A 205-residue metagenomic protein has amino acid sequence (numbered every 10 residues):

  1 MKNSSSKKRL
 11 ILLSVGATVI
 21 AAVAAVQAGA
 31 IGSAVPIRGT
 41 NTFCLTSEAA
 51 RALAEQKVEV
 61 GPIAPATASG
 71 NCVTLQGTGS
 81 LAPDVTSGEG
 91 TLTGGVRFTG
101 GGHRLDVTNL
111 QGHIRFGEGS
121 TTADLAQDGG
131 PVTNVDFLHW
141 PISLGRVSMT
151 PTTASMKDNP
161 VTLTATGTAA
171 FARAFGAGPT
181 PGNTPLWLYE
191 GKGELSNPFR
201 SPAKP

Functional and structural regions predicted by a protein language model:
M1-A30: Secretory targeting and sorting signals
R9, G32, T42, V85-S87 (+5 more regions): Generic structural signal for short, flexible, solvent-exposed coil/loop and linker residues
A28-S87, R146, P160-P205: N-terminal segment immediately downstream of the Sec signal-peptide cleavage site in secreted/extracellular proteins
I63-W140: Predominantly extracellular/secreted and cell-surface proteins with exposed, flexible low-complexity segments
A126-T166: Extended amphipathic ligand-handling, pore-lining, and cofactor/metal-binding catalytic surfaces
